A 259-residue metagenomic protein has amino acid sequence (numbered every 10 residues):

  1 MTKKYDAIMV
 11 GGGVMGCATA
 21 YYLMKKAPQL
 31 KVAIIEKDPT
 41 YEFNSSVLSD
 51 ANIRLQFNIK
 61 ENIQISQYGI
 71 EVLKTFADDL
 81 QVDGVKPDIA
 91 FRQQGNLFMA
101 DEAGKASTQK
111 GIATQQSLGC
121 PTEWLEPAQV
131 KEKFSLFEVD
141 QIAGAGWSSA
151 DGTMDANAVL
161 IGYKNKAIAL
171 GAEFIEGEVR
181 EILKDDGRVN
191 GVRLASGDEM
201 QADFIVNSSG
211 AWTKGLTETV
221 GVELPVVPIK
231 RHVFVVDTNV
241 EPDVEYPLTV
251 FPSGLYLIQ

Functional and structural regions predicted by a protein language model:
T2-M15, A33: Beta1/beta-strand and adjacent pyrophosphate-binding region of the FAD-binding site in flavoprotein oxidoreductases
G12, D101, S209-G210: Glycine-rich, N-terminal phosphate-binding loop of Rossmann-like dinucleotide-binding domains
M15, T40, W212: Conserved Rossmann-like nucleotide-cofactor binding loop
Y21-A27, K37, A51-I53, T75-A77 (+4 more regions): Active-site substrate-recognition segment that forms the wall of the catalytic cavity or substrate channel
M24-S46: Glycine-rich FAD pyrophosphate-binding loop
K37, P127, V179: Active-site loop/turn elements of alpha/beta-hydrolase fold enzymes, especially the short glycine-/histidine-rich
D50-K133, G254-L257: Dinucleotide-binding Rossmann-like beta1-alpha1 core, especially the glycine-rich loop that anchors the ADP
G146-F204, S208: Helical element adjacent to the flavin cofactor pocket in flavoenzyme catalytic cores
